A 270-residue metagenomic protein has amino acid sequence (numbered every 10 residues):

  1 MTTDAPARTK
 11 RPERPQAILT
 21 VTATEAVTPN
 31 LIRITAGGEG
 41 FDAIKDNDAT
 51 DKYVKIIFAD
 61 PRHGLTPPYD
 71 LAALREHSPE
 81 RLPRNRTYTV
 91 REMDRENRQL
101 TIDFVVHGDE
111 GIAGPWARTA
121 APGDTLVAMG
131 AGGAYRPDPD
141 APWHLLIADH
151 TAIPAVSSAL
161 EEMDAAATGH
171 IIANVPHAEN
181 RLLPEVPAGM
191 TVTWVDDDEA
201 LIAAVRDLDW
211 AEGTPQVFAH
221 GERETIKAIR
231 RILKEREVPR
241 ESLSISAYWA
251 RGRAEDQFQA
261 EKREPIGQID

Functional and structural regions predicted by a protein language model:
M1-D270: Extended, composition-driven regions rather than compact fold-specific motifs
